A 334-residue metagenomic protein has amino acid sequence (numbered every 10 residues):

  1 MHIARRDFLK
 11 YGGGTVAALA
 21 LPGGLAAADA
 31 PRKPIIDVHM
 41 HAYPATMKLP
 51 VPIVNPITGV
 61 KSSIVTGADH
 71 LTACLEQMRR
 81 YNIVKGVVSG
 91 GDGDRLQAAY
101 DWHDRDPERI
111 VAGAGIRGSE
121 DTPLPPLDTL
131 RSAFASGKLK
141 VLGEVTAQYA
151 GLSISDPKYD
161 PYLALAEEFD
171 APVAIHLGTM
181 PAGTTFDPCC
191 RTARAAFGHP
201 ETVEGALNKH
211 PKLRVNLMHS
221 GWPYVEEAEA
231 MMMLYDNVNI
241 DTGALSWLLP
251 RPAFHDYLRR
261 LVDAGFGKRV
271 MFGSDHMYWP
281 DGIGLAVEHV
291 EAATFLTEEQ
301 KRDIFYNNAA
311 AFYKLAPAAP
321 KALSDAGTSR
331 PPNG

Functional and structural regions predicted by a protein language model:
H2-L19, P31-V38, M47-K48, V54-K85 (+2 more regions): Mid-to-C-terminal alpha-helical segments outside catalytic/metal-binding sites
L9, L75, R79, V87 (+11 more regions): Non-transmembrane alpha-helical segments in soluble domains of secreted/periplasmic/extracellular proteins
P22, D29-S153, P157-P161, L165 (+1 more regions): Mid-domain alpha/beta scaffold segments of enzyme catalytic cores
A42, D92, G118, T146 (+4 more regions): Active-site-proximal loop/turn and secondary-structure-junction residues that shape catalytic pockets, frequently
P44-A45, R95-A98, A150-L152, P181-T184 (+2 more regions): Short catalytic/ligand-binding loop motif for oxyanion handling, primarily in non-cytosolic enzymes, centered on
N82, D106, G137, G143-T146 (+5 more regions): Sec/Tat-exported extracytoplasmic proteins
H103-I110, E120, K140-V141, S155-M271: Catalytic pocket-lining loop regions of alpha/beta-barrel enzymes, especially the amidohydrolase/enolase/GH5 lineages
